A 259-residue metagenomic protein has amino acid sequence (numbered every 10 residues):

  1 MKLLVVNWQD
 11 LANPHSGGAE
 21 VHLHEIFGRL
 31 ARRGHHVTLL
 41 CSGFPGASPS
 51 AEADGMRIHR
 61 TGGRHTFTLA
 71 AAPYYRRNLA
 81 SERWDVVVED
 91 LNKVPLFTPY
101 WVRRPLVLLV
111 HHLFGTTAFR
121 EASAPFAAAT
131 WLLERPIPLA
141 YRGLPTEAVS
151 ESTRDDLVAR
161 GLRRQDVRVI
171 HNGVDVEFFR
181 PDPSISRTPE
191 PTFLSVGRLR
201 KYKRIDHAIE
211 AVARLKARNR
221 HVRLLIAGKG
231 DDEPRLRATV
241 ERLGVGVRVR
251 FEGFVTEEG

Functional and structural regions predicted by a protein language model:
M1-G43: N-terminal subdomain of nucleotide-sugar transferases
K2-L3, R83-E89, Y100-F119, F126-A128 (+1 more regions): Active-site proximal beta-strand in glycosyltransferases
E52, R60-V102, A128-P136, L194: An amphipathic, basic-hydrophobic alpha-helix
F114, P125-V149, D155: Membrane-proximal helix-turn-helix segments that form the acceptor-binding/catalytic region of lipid-linked
F119, V158-A159, R164-D166, G173-P189: Acidic anion/phosphate-binding donor-loop and adjacent secondary structure in glycosyltransferase catalytic cores
E147, I185-R214, L225: Conserved donor-binding/catalytic core segment of Leloir-type glycosyltransferases
S152, G173, F254: Carbohydrate-associated surface elements
P234-V255: Nucleotide-activated donor-binding/catalytic signature segment of Leloir-type glycosyltransferases, i.e., the conserved
